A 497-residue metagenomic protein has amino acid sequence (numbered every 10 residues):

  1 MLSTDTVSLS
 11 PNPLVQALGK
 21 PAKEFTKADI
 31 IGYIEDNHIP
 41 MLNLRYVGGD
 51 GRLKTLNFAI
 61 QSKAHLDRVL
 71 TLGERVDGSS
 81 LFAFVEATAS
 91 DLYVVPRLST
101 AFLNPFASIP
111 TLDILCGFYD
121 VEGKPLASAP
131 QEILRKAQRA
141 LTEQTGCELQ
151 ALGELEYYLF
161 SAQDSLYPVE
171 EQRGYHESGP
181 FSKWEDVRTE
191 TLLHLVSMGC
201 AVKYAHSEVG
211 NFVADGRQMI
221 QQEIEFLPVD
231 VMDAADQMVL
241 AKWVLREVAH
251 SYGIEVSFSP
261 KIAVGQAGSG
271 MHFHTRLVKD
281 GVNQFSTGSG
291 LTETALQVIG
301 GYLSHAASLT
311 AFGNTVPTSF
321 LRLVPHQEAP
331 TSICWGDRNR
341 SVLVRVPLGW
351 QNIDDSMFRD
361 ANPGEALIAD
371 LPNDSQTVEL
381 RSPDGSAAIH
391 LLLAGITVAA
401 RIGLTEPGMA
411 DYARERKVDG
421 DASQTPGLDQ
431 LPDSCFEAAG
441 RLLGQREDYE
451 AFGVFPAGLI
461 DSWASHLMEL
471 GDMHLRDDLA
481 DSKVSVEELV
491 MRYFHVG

Functional and structural regions predicted by a protein language model:
M1-N211, V229-W243, L391-L392, P426-G497: ATP/Mg2+-dependent ligation/transfer catalytic cores
L2-S3, Q163-D164, A214-M219, E365 (+1 more regions): Short hydrophobic/aromatic-rich motifs at helix boundaries and adjacent loops
L9-P13, E170-E171, H272-N283, A369-Q376 (+1 more regions): Short acidic (Asp/Glu) and glycine-rich catalytic loops that position anionic groups and cofactors
A28-I31, E35, P40-M41, R45-D50 (+4 more regions): Active-site capping/gating regions of soluble enzymes
G49, G210, A214, V264 (+4 more regions): A sequence-level detector of short, solvent-exposed, charge-rich linear segments
L149-A162, R188, M198-L227, V256-R276 (+1 more regions): Core alpha/beta catalytic barrel or barrel-like domain that forms the active/cofactor pocket in diverse metabolic
R322-P325, E415-A422, I460-G471: Amphipathic alpha-helical surface "interface" segments used for docking/oligomerization or membrane association within
Q376, P383-A388, I396-E450: A hydrophobic, small-residue-rich beta->alpha segment in the mid-to-C-terminal subdomain of diverse proteins
